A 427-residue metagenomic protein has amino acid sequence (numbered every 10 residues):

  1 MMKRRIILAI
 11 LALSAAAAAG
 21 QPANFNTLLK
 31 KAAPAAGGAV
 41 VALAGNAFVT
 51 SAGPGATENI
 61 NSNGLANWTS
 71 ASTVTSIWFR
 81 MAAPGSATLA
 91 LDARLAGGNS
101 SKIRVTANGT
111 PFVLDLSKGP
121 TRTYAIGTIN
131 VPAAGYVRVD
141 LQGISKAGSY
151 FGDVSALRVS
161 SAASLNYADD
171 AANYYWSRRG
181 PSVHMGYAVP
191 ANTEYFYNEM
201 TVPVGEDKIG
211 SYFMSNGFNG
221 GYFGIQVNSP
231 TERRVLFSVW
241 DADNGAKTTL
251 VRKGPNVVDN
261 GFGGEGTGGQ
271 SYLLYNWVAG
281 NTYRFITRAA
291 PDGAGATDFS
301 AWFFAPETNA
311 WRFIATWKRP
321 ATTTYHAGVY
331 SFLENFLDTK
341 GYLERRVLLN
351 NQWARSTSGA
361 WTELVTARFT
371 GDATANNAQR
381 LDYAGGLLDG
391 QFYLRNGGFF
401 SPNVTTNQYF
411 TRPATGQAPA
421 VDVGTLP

Functional and structural regions predicted by a protein language model:
M1-I7: Bacterial N-terminal signal peptides that target proteins for export
I6, A19-G20: N-terminal twin-arginine translocation
A12-A19: Hydrophobic h-region of N-terminal signal peptides that target proteins for export in Gram-negative bacteria
A23-N276, I286-P427: Extracytoplasmic
